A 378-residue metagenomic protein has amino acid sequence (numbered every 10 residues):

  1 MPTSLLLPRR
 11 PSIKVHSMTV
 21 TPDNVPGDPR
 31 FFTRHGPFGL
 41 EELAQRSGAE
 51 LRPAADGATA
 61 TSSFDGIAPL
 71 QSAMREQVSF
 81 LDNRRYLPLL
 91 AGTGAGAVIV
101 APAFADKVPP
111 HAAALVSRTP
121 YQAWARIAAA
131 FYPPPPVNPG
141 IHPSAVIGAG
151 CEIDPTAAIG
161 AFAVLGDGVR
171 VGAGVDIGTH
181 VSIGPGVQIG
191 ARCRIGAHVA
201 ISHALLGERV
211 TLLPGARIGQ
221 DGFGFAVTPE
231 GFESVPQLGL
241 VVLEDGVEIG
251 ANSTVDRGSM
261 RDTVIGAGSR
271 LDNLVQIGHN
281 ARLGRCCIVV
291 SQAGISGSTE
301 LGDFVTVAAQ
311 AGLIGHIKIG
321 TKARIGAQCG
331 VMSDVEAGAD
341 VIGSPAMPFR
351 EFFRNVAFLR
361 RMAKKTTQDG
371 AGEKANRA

Functional and structural regions predicted by a protein language model:
M1-S144, R209, G215-A216, D221-S234 (+2 more regions): Terminal amphipathic alpha-helical/low-complexity segments used for targeting or macromolecular assembly
F80, G140-P348: Structural signal for interior beta-strand "rungs" in well-ordered beta-sheet cores of soluble enzyme domains
